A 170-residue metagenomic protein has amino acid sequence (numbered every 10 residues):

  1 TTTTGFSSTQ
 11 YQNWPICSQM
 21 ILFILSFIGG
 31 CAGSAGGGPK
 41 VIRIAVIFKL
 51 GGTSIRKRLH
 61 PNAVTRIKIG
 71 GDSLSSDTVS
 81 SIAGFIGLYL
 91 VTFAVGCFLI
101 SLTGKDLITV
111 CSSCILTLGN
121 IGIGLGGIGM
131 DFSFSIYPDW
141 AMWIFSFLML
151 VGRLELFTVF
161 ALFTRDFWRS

Functional and structural regions predicted by a protein language model:
T1-S170: Membrane-proximal intracellular helices of multi-pass ion channels
